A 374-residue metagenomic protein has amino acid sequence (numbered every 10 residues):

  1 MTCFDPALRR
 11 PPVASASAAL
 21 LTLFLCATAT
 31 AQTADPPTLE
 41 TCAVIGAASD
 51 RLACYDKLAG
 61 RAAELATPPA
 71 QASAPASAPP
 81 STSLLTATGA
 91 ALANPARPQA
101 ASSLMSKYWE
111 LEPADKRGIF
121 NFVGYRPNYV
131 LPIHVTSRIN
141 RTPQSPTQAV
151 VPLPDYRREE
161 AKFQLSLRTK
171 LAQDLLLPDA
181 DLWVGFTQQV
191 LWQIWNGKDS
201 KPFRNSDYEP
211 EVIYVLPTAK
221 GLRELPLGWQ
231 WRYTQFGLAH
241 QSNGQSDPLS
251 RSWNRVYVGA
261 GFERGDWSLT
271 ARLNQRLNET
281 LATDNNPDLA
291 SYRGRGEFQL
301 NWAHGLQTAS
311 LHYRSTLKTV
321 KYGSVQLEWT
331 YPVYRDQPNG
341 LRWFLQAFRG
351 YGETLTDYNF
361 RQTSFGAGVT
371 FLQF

Functional and structural regions predicted by a protein language model:
M1-P11: N-terminal secretory signal peptides that target proteins for export/translocation
S15-A27: Bacterial N-terminal signal peptides
Q32-A70: Alpha-helical, heptad-rich or low-complexity scaffold/stalk segments that mediate oligomerization or tethering
K57-A59, L216, V369-F374: Short beta-strand-to-coil "C-cap" segments at the C-terminal boundary of structured domains/repeats, marking
A63-P202, D207-E211: Outer-membrane beta-barrel initiation region
R138-V150, R157, A172-G305, Y313-S315 (+3 more regions): Outer-membrane pore/translocation modules
E209, Q362-F374: Outer-membrane beta-barrel "beta-signal"
R295-T354, F371-Q373: Long, repeat-rich segments with strong aromatic
